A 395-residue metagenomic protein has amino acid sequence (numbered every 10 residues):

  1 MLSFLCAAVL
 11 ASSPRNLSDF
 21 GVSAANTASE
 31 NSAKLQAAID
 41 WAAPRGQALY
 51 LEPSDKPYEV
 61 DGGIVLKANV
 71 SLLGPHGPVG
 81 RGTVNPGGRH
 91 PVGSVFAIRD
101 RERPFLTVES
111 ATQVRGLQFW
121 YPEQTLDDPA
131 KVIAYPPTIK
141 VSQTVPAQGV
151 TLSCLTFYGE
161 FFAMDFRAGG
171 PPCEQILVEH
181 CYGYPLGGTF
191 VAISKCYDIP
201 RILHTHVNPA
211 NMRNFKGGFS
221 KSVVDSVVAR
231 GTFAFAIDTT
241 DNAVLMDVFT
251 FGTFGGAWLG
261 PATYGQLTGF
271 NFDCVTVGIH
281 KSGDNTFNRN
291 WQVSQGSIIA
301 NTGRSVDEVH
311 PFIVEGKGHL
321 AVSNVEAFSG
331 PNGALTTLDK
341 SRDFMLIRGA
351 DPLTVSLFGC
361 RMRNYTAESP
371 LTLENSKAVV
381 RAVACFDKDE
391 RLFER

Functional and structural regions predicted by a protein language model:
M1-A8: Bacterial N-terminal signal peptides
A8, R15-L17, A38, A48-Y50 (+2 more regions): Non-transmembrane elongated oligomeric "stalk/shaft" segments that connect baseplates/barrels to distal
V9-A37: Right-handed parallel beta-helix/beta-solenoid
S29-S32, Q36-D40, P44-E102, Q118-P122 (+1 more regions): N-terminal extracellular ligand-recognition/capping segment immediately after the signal peptide
G46, N69, A111, N242 (+1 more regions): A general structural motif
V70, P104, T112, V150: Residue-level detector of short, conserved catalytic/binding motifs and their immediate flanks
V79-G80, V84-P91, R101-E102, G116-R395: Extracellular beta-rich repeat passengers
